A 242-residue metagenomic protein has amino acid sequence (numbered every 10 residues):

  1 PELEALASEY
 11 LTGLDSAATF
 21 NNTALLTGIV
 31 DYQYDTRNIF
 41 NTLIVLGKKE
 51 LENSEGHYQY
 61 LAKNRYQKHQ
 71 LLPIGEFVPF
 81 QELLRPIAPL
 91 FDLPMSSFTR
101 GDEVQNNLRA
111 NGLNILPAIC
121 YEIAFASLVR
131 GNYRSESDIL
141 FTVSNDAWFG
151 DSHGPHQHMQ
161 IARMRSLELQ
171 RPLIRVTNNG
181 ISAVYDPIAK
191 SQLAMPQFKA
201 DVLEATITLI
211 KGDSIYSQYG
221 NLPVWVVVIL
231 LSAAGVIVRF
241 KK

Functional and structural regions predicted by a protein language model:
P1-K242: Solvent-exposed soluble domains appended to multi-pass membrane proteins
